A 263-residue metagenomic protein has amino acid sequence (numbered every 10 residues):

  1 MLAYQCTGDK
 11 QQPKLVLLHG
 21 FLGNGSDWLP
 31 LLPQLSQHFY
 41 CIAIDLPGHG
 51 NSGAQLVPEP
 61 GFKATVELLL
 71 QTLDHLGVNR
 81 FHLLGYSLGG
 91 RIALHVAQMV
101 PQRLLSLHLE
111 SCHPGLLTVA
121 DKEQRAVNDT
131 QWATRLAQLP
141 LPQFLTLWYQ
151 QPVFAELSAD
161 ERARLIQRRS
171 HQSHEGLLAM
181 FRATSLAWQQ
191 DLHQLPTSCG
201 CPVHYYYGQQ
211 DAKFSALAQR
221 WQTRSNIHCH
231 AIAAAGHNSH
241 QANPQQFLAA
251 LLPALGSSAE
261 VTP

Functional and structural regions predicted by a protein language model:
M1-V16, Q37-F39, V78-N79, L186 (+2 more regions): Alpha/beta-hydrolase fold catalytic core
L2-A54: Conserved HGGG/HGGXW glycine-rich cap/lid loop of the alpha/beta-hydrolase fold
L29-P33, I42-L84, A249-L252: Active-site loop/oxyanion-hole signature of alpha/beta-hydrolase fold enzymes
G85-G89, A93: Gly/Ala-rich beta-loop-alpha elbow adjacent to hydrolase catalytic centers
Q98, L105-L136: Flexible "cap/lid" loop of the alpha/beta hydrolase fold
V119-E123, Q138-L195: Conserved alpha/beta-hydrolase catalytic His-Asp/Glu region
G200-A235: Conserved loop-alpha-helix segment in the C-terminal half of the alpha/beta-hydrolase fold that carries the catalytic
A235-L248: Catalytic histidine-centered segment of alpha/beta-hydrolase-like enzymes
